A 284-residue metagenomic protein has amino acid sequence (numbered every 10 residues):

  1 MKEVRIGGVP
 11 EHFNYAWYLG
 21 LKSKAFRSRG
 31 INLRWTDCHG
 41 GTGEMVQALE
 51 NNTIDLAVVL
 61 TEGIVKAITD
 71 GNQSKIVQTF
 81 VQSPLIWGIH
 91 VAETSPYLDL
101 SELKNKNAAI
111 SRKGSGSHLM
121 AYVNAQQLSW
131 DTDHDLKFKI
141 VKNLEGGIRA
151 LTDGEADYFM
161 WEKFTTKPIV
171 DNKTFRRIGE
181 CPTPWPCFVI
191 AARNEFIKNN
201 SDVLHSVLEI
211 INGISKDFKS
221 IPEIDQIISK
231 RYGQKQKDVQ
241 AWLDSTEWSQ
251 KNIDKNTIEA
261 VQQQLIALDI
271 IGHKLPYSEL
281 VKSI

Functional and structural regions predicted by a protein language model:
K2-D131, F138-V141, D157-K163, F175-C181: Short, glycine-/small- and polar/acidic-enriched structural segments that line small-molecule recognition paths
K139, N143-I228: Pocket-lining segment of extracytoplasmic ligand-binding domains
K198-G272: Secondary-structure end/capping motifs
I266-I284: Conserved C-terminal helix/tail region of periplasmic/extracytoplasmic solute-binding proteins
